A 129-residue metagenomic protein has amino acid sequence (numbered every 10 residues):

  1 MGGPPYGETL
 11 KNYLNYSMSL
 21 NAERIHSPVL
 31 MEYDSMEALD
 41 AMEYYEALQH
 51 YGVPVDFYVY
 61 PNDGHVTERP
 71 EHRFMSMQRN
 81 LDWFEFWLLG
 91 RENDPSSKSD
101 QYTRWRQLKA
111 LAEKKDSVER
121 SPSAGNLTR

Functional and structural regions predicted by a protein language model:
M1-R129: Active-site-proximal cap/loop segments of hydrolase catalytic domains
